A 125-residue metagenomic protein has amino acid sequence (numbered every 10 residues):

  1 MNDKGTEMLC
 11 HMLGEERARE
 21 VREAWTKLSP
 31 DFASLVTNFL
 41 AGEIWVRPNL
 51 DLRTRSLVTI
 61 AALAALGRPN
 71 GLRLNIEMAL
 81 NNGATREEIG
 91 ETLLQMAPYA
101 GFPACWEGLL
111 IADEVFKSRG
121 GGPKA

Functional and structural regions predicted by a protein language model:
M1-L52, N81, C105-A125: Acidic, glycine/proline-rich low-complexity segments that act as flexible tails and inter-domain linkers
F32, T54, G71-N75: Amphipathic alpha-helical interface surfaces
L40, I44, E88, T92-L93: Short, flexible domain-boundary/linker segments around small modular repeats
R55-L63, L93: Short, structured motif recognition centered on aromatic/hydrophobic residues
A64-G90: Mid-chain, well-packed structural core segment of small domains
A97-P103: C-terminal structural segments of small proteins and small subunits
